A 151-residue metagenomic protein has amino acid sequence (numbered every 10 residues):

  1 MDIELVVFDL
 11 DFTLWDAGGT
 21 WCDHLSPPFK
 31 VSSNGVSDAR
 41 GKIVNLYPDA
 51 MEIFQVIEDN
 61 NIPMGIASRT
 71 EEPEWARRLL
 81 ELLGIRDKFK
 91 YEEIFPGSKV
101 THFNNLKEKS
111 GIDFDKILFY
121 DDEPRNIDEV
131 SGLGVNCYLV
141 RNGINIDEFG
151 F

Functional and structural regions predicted by a protein language model:
M1, N60, K109-K116: Glycine-rich phosphate-binding loop signature in dinucleotide/nucleotide-binding domains
M1-G97: Alpha-helical substrate-recognition element adjacent to the catalytic core
D49-A50, K99-H102, E123: Amphipathic coiled-coil/heptad-repeat helices and related helical stalk/stem segments that mediate oligomerization
M51-D59, K107, I127, S131: Surface-exposed amphipathic alpha-helices with a cationic face
E74-R78, H102, E129: Phosphate- and divalent-cation-binding pockets in alpha/beta enzyme and binding domains that engage nucleotide-derived
G97-K109: Short loop-to-alpha-helix "cap/lid" segments that border enzyme active sites across diverse enzyme classes
F114-F151: Acidic, Mg2+-coordinating phosphoryl-transfer loop and its flanking beta/alpha structural elements, shared across
